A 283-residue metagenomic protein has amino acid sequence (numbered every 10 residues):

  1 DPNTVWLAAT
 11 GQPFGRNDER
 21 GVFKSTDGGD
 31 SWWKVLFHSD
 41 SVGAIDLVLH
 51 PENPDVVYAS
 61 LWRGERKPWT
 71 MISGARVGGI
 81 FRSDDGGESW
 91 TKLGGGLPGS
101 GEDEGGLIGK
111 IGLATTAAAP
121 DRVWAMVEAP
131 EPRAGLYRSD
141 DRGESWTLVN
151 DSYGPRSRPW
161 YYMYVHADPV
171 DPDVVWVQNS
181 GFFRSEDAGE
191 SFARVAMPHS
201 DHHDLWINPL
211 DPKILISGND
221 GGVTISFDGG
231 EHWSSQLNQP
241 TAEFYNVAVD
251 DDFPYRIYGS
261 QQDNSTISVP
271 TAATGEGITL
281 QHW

Functional and structural regions predicted by a protein language model:
D1-W283: Beta-propeller blade termini and top-face loops
